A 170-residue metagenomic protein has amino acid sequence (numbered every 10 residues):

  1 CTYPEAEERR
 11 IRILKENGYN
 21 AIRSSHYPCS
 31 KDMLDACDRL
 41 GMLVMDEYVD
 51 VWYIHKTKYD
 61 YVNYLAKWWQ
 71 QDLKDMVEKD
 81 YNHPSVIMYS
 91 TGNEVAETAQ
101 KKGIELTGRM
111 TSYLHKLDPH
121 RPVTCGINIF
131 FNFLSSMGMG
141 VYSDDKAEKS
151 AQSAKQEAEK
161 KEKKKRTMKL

Functional and structural regions predicted by a protein language model:
C1-K15, D35: N-terminal carbohydrate-binding accessory modules
I13-R23: A conserved hydrophobic secondary-structure block that centers on an alpha-helix together with its immediately flanking
A21-E157, K165: Substrate-binding/catalytic cleft of secreted carbohydrate-active enzymes, primarily glycoside hydrolases
E162-L170: Short acidic DE-rich linear segments
